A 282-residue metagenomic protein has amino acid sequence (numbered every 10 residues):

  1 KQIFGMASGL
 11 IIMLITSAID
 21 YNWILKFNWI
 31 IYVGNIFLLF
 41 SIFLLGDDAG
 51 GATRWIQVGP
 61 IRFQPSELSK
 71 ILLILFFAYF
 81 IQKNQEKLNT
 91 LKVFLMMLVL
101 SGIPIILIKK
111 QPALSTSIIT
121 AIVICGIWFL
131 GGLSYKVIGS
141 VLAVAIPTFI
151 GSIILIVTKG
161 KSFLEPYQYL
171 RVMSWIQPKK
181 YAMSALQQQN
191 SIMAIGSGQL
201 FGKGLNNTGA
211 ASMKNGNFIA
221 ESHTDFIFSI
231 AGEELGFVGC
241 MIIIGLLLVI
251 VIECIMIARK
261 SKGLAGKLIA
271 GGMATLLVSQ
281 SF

Functional and structural regions predicted by a protein language model:
K1-Q187, S229-F282: Hydrophobic alpha-helical transmembrane segments of multi-pass inner membrane proteins, especially in bacterial systems
A185-N206: Extracytosolic (periplasmic/ER-lumenal) interhelical loops and adjacent juxtamembrane/interface segments of multi-pass
Q199-L235, A265: Long extracytoplasmic/lumenal interhelical loops at the membrane interface of multi-pass membrane proteins
